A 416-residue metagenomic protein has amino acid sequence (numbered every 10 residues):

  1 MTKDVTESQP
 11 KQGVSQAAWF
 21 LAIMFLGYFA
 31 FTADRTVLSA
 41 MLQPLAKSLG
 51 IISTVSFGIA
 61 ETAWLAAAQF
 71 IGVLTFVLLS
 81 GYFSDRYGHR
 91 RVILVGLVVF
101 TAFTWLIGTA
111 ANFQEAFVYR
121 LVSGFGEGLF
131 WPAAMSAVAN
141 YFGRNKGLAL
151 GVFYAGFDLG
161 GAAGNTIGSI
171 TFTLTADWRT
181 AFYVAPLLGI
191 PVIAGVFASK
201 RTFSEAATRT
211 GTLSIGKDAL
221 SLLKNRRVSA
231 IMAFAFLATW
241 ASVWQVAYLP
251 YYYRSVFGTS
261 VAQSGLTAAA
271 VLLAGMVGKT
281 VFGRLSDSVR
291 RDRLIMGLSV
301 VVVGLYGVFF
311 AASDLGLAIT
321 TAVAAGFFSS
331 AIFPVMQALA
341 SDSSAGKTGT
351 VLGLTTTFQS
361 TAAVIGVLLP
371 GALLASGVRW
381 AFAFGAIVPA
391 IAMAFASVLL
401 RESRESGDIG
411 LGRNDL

Functional and structural regions predicted by a protein language model:
V5-V14, F203-I231, D415-L416: Juxtamembrane intracellular "pre-TM" segments in multi-pass secondary transporters
S39, R227-M276: Extracytoplasmic gate region of multi-pass secondary transporters
M41-T75, A262-Q263: Extracellular/periplasmic helix-loop-helix junction of adjacent transmembrane segments in MFS-like secondary
R86-L97, D287-S299: Cytoplasmic membrane-interface "Motif A"-like loop-to-helix N-cap segments of 12-TM Major Facilitator Superfamily
V98-A111, V301-S313: C-terminal ends and interior cores of transmembrane alpha-helices in multi-pass membrane transporters/permeases
Y119-F157: Cytoplasmic helix-loop-helix junction between adjacent transmembrane helices in 12-TM secondary transporters
F153-K200: Helix-loop-helix hairpin linking two adjacent transmembrane segments in secondary transporters
R290-L339: C-terminal transmembrane helical hairpin of 12-TM major facilitator-type secondary transporters
